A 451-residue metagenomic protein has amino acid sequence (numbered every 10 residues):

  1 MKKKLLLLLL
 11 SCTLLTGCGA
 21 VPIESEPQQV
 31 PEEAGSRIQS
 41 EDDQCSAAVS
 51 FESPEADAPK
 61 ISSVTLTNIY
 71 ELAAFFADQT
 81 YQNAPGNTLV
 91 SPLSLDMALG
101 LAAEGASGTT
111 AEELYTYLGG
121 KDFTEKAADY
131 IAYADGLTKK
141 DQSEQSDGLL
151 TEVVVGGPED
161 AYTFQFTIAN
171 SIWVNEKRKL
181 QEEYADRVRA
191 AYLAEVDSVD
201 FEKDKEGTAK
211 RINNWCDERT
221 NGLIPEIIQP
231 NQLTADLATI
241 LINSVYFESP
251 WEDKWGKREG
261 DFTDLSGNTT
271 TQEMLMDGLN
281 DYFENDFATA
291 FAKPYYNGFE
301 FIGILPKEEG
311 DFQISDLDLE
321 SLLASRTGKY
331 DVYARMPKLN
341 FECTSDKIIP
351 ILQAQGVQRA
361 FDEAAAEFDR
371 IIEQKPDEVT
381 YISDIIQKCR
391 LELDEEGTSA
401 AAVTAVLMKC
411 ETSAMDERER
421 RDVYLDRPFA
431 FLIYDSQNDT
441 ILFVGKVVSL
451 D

Functional and structural regions predicted by a protein language model:
M1-L5: Positively charged n-region of N-terminal signal peptides that target proteins for export
L14-G17: C-terminal motif of bacterial Sec signal peptides marking the signal peptidase cleavage site
G19-V21: Bacterial signal peptide processing site
E26-N68: N-terminal low-complexity, Pro/Thr/Ser-rich intrinsically disordered segments that act as propeptides or flexible
E33-D42, P85, T124-K307, S325-M415: Non-catalytic, conformational "gating/processing" segments within enzyme and secreted inhibitor domains
F51-K121, V245-P250, L432-Y434, I441-S449: His/Glu-rich zincin catalytic helix
L114-L118, W255-F262, I314-L323: Short Gly/aromatic-enriched secondary-structure transition segments
L241, T289-N297, I302, A414-D451: Extended hydrophobic
